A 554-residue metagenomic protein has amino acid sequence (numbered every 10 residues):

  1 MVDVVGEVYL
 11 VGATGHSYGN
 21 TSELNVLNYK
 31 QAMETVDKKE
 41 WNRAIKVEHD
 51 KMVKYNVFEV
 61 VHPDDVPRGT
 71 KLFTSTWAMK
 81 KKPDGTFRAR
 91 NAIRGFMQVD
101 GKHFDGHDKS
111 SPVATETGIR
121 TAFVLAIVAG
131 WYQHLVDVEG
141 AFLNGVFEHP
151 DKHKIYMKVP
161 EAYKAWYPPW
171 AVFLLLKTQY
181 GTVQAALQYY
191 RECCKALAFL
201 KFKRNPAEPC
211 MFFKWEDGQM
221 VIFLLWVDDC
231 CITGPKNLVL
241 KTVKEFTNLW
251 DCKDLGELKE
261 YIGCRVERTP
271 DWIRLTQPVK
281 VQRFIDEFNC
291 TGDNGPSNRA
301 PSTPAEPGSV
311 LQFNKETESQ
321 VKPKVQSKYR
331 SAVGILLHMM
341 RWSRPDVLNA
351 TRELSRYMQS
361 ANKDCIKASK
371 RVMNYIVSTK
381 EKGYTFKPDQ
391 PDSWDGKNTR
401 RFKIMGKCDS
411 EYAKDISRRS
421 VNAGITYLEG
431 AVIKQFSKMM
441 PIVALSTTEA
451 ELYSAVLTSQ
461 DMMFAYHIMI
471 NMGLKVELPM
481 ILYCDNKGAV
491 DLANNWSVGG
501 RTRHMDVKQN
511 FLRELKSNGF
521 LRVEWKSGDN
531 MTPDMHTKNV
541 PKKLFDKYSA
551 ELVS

Functional and structural regions predicted by a protein language model:
M1-S554: Long, low-complexity, charge-biased intrinsically disordered regions
